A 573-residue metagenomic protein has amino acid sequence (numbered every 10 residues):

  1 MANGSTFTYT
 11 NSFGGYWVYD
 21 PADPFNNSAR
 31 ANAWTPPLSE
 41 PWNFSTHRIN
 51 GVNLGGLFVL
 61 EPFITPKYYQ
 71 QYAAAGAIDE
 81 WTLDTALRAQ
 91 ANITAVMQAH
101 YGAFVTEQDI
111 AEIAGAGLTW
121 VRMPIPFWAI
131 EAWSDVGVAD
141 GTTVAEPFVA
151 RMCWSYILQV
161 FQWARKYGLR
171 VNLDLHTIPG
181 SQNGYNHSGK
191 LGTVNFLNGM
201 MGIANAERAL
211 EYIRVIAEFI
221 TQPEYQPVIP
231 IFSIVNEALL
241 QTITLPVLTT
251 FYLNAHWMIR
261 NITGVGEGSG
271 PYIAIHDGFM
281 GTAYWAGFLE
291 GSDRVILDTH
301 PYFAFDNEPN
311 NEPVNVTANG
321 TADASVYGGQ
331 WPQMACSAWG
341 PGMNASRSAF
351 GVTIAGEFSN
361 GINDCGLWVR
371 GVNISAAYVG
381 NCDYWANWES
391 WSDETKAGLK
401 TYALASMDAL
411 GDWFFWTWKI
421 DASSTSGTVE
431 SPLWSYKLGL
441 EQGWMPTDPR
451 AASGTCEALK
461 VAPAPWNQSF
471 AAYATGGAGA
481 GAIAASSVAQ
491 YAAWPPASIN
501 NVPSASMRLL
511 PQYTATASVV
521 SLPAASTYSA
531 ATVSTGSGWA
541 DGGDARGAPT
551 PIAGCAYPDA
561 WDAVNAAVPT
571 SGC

Functional and structural regions predicted by a protein language model:
M1-T119, G137-D140, E207-R214, E218-Q222 (+4 more regions): Non-catalytic accessory regions flanking glycosidase/transglycosidase catalytic cores in CAZymes
W34, A95, A99-V121, E131 (+3 more regions): An active-site-proximal structural segment forming one wall of the substrate-binding cleft that immediately precedes
L38, E61-P66, A132-V136, Q182-G184 (+3 more regions): Short, solvent-exposed loop/turn and secondary-structure capping segments
T46-N50, G117-T119, R165-L169, Y225-P230 (+4 more regions): Short, well-ordered coil/turn segments that N-cap beta-strands
N50-L54, V121-M123, V171-L175, F232 (+4 more regions): Hydrophobic faces of well-ordered beta-strands that scaffold small-molecule active sites in alpha/beta enzyme cores
F58, F127-E131, P179-S181, A238 (+2 more regions): Feature marks short, surface-exposed loop/turn motifs that line or immediately flank catalytic pockets and channel
P66-A95, G141-T143, T193-N198, V316-A324 (+1 more regions): A solvent-exposed, charged loop/short amphipathic helix patch at secondary-structure junctions
E237-K400: Extracellular glycoside hydrolase catalytic/binding regions
